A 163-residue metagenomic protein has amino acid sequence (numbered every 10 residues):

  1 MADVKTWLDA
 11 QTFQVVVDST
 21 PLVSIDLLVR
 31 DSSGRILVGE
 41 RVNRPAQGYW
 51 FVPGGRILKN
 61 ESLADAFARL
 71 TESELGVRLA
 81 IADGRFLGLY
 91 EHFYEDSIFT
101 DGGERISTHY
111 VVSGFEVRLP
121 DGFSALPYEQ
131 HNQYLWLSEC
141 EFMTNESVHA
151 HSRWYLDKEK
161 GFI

Functional and structural regions predicted by a protein language model:
M1-D26, S32, E104-R105: Acidic, metal-coordinating catalytic segment for phosphate/diphosphate chemistry, firing primarily on the Nudix
P21, S107-V111, Y128: A short, structural micro-pattern
V23-I25, G34, V111-S113, N132: Change "...and in nucleic-acid phosphodiester-cleaving endonucleases..." to "...and in nucleic-acid processing enzymes
R35-E74, R78: Conserved Nudix-box catalytic region and its N-terminal flanking loop in Nudix hydrolases and closely related
G76-F123: Active-site segment of metal-dependent pyrophosphate-handling enzymes, primarily the Nudix hydrolase catalytic core
G114-E116, S124-K158: NUDIX/MutT-family hydrolases
